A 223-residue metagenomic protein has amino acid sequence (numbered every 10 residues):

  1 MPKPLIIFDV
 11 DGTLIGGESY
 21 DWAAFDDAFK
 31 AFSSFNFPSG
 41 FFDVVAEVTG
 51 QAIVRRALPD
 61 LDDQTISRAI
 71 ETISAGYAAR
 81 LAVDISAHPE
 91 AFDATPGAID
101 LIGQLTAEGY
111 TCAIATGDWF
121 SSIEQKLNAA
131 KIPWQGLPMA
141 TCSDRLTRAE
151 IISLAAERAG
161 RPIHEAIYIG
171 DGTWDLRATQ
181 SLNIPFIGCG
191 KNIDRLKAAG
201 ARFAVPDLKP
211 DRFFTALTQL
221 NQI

Functional and structural regions predicted by a protein language model:
M1-D43, A52-R55: Active-site neighborhood of HAD-like aspartate-dependent phosphohydrolases
M1-F8, D62-T65, E165, Q222-I223: Non-catalytic pre-domain segments flanking phosphatase-related domains
I7, A82-I114: Short, acidic loop-to-helix structural element flanking the phosphoryl-transfer center in phosphate-processing enzymes
Q51-Q64, A155-R158: Helix-loop "lid/cap" segments that line or gate small-molecule binding pockets
W119-I167, T173-L182: Substrate-recognition "cap/lid" segment bordering the active-site pocket of phosphatases
A140-T141, F203-K209: Short acidic-hydrophobic, aromatic-tinged amphipathic segments that line or gate anion-handling sites
Y168-P206: Acidic, Mg2+-coordinating phosphoryl-transfer loop and its flanking beta/alpha structural elements, shared across
D211-I223: Short amphipathic alpha-helix with an adjacent loop that forms part of the alpha/beta core around
